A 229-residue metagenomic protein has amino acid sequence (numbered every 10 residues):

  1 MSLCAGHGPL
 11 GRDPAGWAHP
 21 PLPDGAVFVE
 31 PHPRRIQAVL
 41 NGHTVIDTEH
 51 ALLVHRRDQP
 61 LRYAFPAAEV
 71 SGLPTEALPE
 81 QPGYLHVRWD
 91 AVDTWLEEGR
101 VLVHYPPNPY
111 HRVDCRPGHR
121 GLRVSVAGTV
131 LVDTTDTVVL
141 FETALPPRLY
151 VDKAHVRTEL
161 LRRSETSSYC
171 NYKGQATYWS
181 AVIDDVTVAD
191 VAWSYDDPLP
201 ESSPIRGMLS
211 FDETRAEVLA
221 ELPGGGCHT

Functional and structural regions predicted by a protein language model:
M1-T229: Terminal leader/tail segments of proteins
